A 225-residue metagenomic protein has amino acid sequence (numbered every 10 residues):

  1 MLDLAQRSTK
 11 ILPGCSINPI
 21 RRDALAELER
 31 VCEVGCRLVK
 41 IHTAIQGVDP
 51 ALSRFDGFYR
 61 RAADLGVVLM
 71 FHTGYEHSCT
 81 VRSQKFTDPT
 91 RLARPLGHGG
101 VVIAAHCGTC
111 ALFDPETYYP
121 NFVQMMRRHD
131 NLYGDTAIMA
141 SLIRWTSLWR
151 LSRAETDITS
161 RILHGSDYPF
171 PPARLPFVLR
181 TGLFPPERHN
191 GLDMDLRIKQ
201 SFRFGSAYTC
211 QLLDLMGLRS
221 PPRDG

Functional and structural regions predicted by a protein language model:
M1-Q84: Active-site gating/metal-coordination segments in enzymes
L12-C15, V39-I41, L69-F71, V102-A105 (+2 more regions): Hydrophobic faces of well-ordered beta-strands that scaffold small-molecule active sites in alpha/beta enzyme cores
P19, H106-G108: Residue-level signal for short, function-critical loop segments
L25-L28, L92, V123: Short hydrophobic/charged patches on amphipathic alpha-helices used for structural packing and interfaces
E33-L38, R61-V68, G97-V102, R128-Y133 (+2 more regions): Glycine-enriched alpha-helix->loop->beta-strand junction motifs that scaffold or abut catalytic
A51-R60, S83-T90, E116-N121, L148-L151: Charged helix-capping and loop-helix junction motifs
C79-T80, D88-P95, C110-L112: Catalytic core of soluble alpha/beta enzymes
G108-G225: H/E-rich (His + Asp/Glu) clusters that bind or coordinate divalent metals
